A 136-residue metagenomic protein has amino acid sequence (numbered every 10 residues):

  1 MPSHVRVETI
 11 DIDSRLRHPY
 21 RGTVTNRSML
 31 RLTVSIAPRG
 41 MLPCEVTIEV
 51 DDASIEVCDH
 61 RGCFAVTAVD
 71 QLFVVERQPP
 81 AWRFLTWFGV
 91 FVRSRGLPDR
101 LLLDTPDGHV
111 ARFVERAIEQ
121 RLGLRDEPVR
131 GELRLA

Functional and structural regions predicted by a protein language model:
M1-V50: Anionic N-terminal interaction surfaces
R31, V46, R61, L97-D104: Local beta-strand/beta-hairpin segments that build beta-sheet-rich folds
I36-P38, D59, V92-G96: Short acidic, glycine-rich loop/turn motifs
V46-V50, V74, T86-R93: Short, structured motif recognition centered on aromatic/hydrophobic residues
S54-E56, C63-P80: Phosphoinositide-dependent membrane-docking surfaces
F91-A117: Canonical phosphoinositide-binding patch of PH/PH-like domains
H109-G131: Pleckstrin homology
E132-A136: Disordered regulatory linkers adjacent to lipid/PI-binding modules
